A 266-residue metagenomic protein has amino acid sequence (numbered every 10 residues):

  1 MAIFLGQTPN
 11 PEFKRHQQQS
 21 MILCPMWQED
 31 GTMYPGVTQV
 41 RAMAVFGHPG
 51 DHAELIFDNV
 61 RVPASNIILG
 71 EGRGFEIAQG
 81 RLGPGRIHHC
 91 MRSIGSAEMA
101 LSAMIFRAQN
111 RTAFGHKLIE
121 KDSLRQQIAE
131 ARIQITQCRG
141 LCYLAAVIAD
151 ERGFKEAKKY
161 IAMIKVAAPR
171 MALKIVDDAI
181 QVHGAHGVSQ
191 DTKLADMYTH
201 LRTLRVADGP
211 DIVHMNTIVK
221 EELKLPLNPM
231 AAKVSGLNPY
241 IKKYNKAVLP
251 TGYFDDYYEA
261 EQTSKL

Functional and structural regions predicted by a protein language model:
M1, H16-Q17, G50-H52, T199: Short, solvent-exposed loop/turn segments at the edges of secondary structure
M1-G36: A short core secondary-structure module
G6-P9, C24-W27, A42, D58-V60 (+1 more regions): Fold-independent oxyanion-binding glycine-rich loops and adjacent beta-strand/coil segments at enzyme active sites
E12, V45-G47, G209: Generic marker of residues within folded, mature protein domains
K14-Q18, H48-P49, L69-G70: Short glycine/proline-enriched turns and hinge-like loops at secondary-structure junctions
E29-V60: Flexible, small-/acidic-enriched active-site or ligand-binding loops
G31-M33, N66-E71: Cytochrome P450 core scaffold surrounding the K-helix E-X-X-R motif and the conserved "meander" helix-loop region
E54-N59, R73, Q79-L266: Alpha-helical interface subdomain recognition
